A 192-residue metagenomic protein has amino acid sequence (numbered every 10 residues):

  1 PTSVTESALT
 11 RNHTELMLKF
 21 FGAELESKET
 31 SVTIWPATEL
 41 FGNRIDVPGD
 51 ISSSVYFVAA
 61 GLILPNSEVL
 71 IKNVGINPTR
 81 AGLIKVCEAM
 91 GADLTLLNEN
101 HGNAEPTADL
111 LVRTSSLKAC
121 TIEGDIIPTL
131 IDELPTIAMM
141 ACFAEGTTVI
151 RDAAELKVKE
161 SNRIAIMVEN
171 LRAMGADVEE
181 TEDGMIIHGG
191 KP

Functional and structural regions predicted by a protein language model:
P1-P192: Short, structured segments at the rim of ligand-binding sites
